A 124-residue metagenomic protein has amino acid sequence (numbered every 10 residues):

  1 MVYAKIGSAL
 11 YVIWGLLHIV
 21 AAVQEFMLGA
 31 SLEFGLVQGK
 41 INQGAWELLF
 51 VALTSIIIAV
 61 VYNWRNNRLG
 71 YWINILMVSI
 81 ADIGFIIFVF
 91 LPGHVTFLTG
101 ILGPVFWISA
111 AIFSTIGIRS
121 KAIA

Functional and structural regions predicted by a protein language model:
M1-V2, N63-L69, V95, A122-A124: Membrane-interface helix-boundary motifs at transmembrane edges
M1-V20: Cytosolic juxtamembrane helix and N-cap/initiation of the first transmembrane helix
L16-E25, G35-Y62, L76-S79: Core segments of alpha-helical transmembrane spans in multipass integral membrane proteins
S31-G39, V60-W72, F90-L91: Short juxtamembrane and helix-loop transition motifs at transmembrane-helix boundaries in membrane proteins
I41-V51, G84, T99-W107: Alpha-helical transmembrane segments of polytopic membrane proteins
V51-T54, G70-F88, W107-A110: Hydrophobic alpha-helical membrane segments
D82-G103, G117: Membrane-helix boundary connector in multi-pass membrane proteins
W107-A124: Membrane-water interface at the C-terminal end of transmembrane alpha helices
